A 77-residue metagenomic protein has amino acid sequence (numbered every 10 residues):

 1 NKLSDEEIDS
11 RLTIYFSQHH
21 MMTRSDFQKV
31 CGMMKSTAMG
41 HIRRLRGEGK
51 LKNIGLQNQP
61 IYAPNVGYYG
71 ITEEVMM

Functional and structural regions predicted by a protein language model:
N1-M77: C-terminal regulatory or interaction extensions
